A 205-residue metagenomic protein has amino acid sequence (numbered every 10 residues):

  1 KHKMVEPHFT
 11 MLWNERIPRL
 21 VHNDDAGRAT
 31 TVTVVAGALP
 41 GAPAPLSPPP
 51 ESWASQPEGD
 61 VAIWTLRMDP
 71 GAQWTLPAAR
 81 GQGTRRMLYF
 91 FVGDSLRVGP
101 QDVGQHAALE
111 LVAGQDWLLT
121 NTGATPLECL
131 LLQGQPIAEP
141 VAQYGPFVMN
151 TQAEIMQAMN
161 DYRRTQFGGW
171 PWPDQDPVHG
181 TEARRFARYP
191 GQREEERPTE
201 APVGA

Functional and structural regions predicted by a protein language model:
K1-A205: Jelly-roll (double-stranded beta-helix
